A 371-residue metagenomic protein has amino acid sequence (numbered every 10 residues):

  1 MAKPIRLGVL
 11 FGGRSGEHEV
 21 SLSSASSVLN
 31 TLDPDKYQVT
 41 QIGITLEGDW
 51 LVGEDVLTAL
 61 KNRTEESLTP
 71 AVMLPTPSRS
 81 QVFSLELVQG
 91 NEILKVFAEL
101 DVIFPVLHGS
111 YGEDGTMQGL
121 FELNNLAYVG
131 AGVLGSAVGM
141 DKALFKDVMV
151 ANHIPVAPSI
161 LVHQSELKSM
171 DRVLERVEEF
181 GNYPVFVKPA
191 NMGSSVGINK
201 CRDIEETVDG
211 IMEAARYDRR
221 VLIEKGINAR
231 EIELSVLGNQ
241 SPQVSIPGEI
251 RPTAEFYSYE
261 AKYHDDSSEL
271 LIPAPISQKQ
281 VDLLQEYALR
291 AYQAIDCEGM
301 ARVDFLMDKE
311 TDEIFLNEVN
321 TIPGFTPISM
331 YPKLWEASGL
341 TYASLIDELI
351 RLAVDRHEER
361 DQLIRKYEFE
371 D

Functional and structural regions predicted by a protein language model:
M1-L134, V138-M140, L144, V162-L174 (+3 more regions): ATP-binding N-terminal substructure of ATP-dependent carboxylate-amine bond-forming enzymes
A2-I5, F11-R14, S277-D371: ATP-dependent carboxylate activation and anion-phosphoryl transfer catalytic cores that bind Mg-ATP to form
A2-L10, S15-G16, L22-S23, I93-F97 (+1 more regions): Active-site nucleotide/adenylate-binding loops and adjacent lid/helix of ATP-dependent enzymes
V39, A127-Y128, V156, V185 (+1 more regions): Hydrophobic beta-strand scaffold residues
T40, V221-K225, I232, E298-E310: A short glycine-rich, hydrophobically flanked beta-strand micro-motif that places a catalytic Asp/Glu for divalent metal
T45-G48, G238-S241, D308-T311: Short acidic-glycine loop/turn motifs at beta-strand connectors
N199-E286, E313-F315: Phosphate-binding site of ATP-dependent enzymes
